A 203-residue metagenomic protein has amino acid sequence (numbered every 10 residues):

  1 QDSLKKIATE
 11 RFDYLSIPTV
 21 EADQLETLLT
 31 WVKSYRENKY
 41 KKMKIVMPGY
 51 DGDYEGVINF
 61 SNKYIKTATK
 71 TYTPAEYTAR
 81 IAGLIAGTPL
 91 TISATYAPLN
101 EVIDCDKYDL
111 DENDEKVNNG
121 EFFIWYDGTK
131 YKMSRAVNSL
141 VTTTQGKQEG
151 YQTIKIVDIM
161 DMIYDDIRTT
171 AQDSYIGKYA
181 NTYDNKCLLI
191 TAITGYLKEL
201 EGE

Functional and structural regions predicted by a protein language model:
Q1-A97: Extracellular Cys-Trp
I85-E203: Structured, hydrophobic secondary-structure cores that serve as assembly/anchoring elements
